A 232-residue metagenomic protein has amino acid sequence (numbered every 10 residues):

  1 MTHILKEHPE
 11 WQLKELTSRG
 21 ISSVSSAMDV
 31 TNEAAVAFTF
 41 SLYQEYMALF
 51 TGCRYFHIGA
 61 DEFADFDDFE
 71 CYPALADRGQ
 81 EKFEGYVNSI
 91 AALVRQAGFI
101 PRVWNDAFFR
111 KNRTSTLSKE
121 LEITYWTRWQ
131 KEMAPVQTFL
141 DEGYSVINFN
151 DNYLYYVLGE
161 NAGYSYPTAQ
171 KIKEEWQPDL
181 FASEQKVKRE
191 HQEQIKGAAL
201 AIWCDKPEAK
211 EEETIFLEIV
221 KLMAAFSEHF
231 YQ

Functional and structural regions predicted by a protein language model:
M1-A97, F108-F109, R113-T114: Aromatic-lined carbohydrate-binding surfaces of glycoside hydrolases
Y46-L49, C53, P101, D205 (+1 more regions): Short secondary-structure junctions and interdomain/linker hinges
Y55, I100, S145: Residues at the starts of beta-strands that form the adenosine-phosphate
V103-D106, R113-Q232: Flexible, acidic glycine-rich loops studded with aromatic residues
